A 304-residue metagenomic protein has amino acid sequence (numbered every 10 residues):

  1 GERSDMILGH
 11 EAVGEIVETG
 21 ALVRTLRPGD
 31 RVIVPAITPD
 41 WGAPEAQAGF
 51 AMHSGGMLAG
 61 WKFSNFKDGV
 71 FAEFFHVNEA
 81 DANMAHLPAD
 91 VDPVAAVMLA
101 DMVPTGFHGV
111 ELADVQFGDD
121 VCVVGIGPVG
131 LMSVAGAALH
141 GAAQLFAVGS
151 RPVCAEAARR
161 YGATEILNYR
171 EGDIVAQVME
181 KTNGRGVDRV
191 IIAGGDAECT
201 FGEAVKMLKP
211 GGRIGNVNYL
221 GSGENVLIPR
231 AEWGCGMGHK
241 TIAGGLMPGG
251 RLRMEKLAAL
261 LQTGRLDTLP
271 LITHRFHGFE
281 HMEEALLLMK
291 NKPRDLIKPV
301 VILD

Functional and structural regions predicted by a protein language model:
G1-Q47, P88-D90: Glycine-rich beta-strand-centered segment in the early N-terminal region that forms part of a ligand/cofactor-binding
E2, D40-V124: NAD(P)H dinucleotide-binding glycine-rich loop of Rossmann-like/cofactor-binding domains, especially the beta1-alpha1
V32, H86-G172, A176: Mid-domain Rossmann-like dinucleotide-binding core that forms the NAD(H)/NADP(H) cofactor-binding site
I33, D188-I191: N-terminal Rossmann-like NAD(P) cofactor-binding module of classical short-chain dehydrogenase/reductase
R159, A197-R265, I302-D304: Glycine-rich phosphate-binding loop and adjacent beta-alpha segment of Rossmann(oid) nucleotide-cofactor-binding
G172-D173, I191, G202-K206, P210 (+1 more regions): C-terminal hydrophobic helical "lid"/dimerization subdomain of Rossmann-like NAD(P)H-dependent oxidoreductases
